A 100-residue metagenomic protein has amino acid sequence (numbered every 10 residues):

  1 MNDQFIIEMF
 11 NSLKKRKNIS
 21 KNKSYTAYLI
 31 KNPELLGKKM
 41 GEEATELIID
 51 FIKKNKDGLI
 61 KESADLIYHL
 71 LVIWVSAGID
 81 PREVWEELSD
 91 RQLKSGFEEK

Functional and structural regions predicted by a protein language model:
M1-S63, I67-K100: Flexible "arm" and connector segments at domain edges
